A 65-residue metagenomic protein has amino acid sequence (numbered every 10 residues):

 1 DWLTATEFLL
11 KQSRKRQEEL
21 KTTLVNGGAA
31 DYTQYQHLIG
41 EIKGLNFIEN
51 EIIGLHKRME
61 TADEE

Functional and structural regions predicted by a protein language model:
D1, M59-E65: Short intrinsically disordered terminal tails
D1-G27: N-terminal acidic leader/helix
A29-E60: Short, charge-rich amphipathic interface segments used for partner binding and complex assembly
